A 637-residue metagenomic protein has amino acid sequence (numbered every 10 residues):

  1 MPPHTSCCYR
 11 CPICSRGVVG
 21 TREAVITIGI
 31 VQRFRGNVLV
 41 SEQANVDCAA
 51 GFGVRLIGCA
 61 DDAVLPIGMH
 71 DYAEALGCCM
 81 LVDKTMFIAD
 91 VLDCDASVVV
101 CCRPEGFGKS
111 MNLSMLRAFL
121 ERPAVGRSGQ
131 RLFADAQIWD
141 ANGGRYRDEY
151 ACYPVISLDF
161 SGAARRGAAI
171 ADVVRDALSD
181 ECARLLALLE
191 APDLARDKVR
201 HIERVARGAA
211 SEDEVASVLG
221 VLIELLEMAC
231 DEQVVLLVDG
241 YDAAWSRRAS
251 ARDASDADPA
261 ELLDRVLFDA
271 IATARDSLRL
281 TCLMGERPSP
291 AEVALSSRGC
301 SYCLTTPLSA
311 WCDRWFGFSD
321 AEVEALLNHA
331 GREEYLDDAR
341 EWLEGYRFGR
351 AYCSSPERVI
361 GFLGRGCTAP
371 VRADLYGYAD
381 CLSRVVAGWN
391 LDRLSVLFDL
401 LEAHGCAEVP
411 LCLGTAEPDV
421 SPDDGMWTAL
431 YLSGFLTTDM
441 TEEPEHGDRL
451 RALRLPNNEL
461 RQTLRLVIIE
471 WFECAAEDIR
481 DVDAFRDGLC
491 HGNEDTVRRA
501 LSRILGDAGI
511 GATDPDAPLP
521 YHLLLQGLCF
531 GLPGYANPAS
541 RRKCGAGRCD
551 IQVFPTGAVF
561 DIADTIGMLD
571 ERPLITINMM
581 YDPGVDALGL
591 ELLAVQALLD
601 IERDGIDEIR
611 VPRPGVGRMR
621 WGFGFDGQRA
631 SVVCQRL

Functional and structural regions predicted by a protein language model:
A49-E121, V125, G129-D140: Walker A/P-loop-proximal flanking segment of P-loop NTPase domains
V125, G129-A187: P-loop NTPase motor core
V173, A177-V215, W245-S246: Conserved P-loop NTPase mechanochemical-coupling segment
L225-E227, D258-L278: Substrate-engagement module of ASCE P-loop NTPases
E232-A251: Conserved P-loop NTPase "ATPase switch" module shared by AAA+ and STAND
L237, R279-E286: Structural recognition of the conserved hydrophobic beta-strand(s) that form the central parallel beta-sheet of P-loop
A291-L363, V396-L397, L401: Amphipathic alpha-helical segments of the small helical/lid subdomains adjacent to P-loop NTPase cores
C300-T305, S354-G605, G624-D626, A630-L637: Extended alpha-helical interface modules used as scaffolds for assembling large macromolecular complexes
